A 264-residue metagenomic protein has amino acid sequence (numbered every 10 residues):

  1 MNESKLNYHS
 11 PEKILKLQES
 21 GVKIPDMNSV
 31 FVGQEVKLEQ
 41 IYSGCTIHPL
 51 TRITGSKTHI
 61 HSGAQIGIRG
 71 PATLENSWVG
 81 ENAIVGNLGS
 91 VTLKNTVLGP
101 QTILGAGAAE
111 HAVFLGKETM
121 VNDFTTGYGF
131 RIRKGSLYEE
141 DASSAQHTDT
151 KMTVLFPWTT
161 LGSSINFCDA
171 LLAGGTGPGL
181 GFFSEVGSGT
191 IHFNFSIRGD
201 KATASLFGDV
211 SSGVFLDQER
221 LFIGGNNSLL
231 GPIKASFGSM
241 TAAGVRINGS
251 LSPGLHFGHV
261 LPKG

Functional and structural regions predicted by a protein language model:
N2-P25, F31, G67-G70, L74-G264: Glycine-rich hexapeptide-repeat left-handed beta-helix
P25-D26, G33, Y42, H48: Residue-level recognition of beta-strand termini and adjacent short loop/turns
M27-N28, E39, L50, S56: Short, structured beta/alpha segment
M27-S29, G44, K57, G63: Anionic coordination/interaction segments
Y42, P49, T54, H61 (+2 more regions): Catalytic cores of nucleotide-enabled group-transfer and carboxylate-activating enzymes in metabolic and assembly-line
